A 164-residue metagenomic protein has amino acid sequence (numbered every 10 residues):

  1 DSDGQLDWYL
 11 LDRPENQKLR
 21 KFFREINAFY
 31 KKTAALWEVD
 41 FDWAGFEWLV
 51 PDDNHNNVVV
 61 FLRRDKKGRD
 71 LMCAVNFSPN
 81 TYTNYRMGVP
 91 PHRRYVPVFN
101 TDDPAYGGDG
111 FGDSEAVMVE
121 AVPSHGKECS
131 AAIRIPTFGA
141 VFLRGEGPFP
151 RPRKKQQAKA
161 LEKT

Functional and structural regions predicted by a protein language model:
D1-T164: Carbohydrate-interacting/catalytic domains
